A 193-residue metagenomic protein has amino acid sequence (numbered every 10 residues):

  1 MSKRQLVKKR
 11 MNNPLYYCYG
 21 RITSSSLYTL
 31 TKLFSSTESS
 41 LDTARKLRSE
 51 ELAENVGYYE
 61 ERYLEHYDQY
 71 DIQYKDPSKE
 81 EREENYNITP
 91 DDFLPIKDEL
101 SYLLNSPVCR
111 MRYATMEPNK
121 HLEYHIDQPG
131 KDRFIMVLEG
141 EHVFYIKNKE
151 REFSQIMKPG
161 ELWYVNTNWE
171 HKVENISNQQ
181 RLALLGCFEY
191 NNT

Functional and structural regions predicted by a protein language model:
M1-L103: Non-heme Fe(II)/2-oxoglutarate
M11, C18-G20, E152-M157, N168-E170 (+1 more regions): Catalytic phosphate/metal-binding cores of nucleic-acid and nucleotide-processing enzymes, i.e., regions that mediate
K97-P118: A short glycine-rich, His/Asp/Glu-containing loop-to-beta-strand
T115-E117, D127-F144: Short, conserved beta-strand element in jelly-roll/cupin
P118-K120, G160, N168: Tight coil/turn sites that cap or link beta-strands
L122-H125, F144-I146, V165-N178, L185: Short beta-strand His + acidic residue motifs that chelate non-heme Fe in jelly-roll/DSBH and cupin folds
D132-L138, L162-Y164, N178-T193: A short hydrophobic beta-strand segment most commonly corresponding to one strand of the jelly-roll/cupin
V137-K158: A short beta-strand-loop-beta hairpin characteristic of the jelly-roll/cupin
